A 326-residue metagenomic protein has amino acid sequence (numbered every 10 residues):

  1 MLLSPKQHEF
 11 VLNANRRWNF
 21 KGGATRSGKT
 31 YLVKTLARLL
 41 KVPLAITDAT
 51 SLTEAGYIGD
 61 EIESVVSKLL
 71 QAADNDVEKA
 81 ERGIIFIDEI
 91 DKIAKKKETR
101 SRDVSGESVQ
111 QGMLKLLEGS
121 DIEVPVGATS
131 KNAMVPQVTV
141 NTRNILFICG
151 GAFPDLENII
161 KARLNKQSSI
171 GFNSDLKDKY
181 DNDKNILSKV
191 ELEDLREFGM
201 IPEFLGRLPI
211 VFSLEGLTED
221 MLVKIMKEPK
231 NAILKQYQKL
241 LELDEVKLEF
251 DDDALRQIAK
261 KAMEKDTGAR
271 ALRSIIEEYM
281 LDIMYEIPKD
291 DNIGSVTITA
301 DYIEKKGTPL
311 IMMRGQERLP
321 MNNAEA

Functional and structural regions predicted by a protein language model:
M1-L2, K239: Short, solvent-exposed secondary-structure boundary motifs
L2-N15: Pre-Walker A adenine-sensing motif
F20-A45, A49-I58, I62-A326: AAA+ P-loop NTPase nucleotide-binding core of proteostasis motors
